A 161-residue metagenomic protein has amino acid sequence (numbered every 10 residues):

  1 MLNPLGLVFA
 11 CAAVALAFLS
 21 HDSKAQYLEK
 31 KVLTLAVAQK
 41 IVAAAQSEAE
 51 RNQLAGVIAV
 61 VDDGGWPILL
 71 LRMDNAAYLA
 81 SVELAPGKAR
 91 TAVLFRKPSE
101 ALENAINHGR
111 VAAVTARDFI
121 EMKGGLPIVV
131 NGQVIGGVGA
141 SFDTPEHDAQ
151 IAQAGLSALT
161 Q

Functional and structural regions predicted by a protein language model:
M1-N3: N-terminal secretory signal peptides that target proteins for export/translocation
G6-F18: Bacterial N-terminal signal peptides
S23-Q161: Flexible, solvent-exposed loop/hinge segments and secondary-structure transition points
